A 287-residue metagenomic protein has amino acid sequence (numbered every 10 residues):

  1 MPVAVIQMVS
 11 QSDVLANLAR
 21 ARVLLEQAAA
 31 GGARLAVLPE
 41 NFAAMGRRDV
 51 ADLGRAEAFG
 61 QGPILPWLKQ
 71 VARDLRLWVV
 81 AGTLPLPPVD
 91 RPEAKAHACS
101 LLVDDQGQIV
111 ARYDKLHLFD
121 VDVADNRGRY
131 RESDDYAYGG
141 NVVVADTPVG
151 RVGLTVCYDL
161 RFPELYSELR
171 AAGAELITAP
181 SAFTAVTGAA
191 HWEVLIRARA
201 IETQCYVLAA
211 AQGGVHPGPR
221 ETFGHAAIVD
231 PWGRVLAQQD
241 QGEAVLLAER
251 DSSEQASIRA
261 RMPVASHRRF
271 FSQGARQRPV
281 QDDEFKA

Functional and structural regions predicted by a protein language model:
M1-A4: Extreme N-terminal starter segment of soluble prokaryotic enzymes
Q7-V14: Short polar catalytic/cofactor-binding loops
V14, V23-Q106, V110-D114, D120 (+2 more regions): Cys-nucleophile CN-hydrolase/nitrilase-fold catalytic domain and related Cys-dependent amidase chemistry that acts on
A16-E26, R161-S167: Short, acidic/polar
E57, D90-A172, A185-G188, W192-V194 (+1 more regions): Active-site catalytic loop in hydrolytic enzyme cores
F59-A81, R151, V156-L246: CN hydrolase (nitrilase-like) catalytic-core segments centered on the catalytic cysteine and neighboring Lys/Glu
A81-T83, C99-L102, V143-A145, A226-I228 (+1 more regions): Short beta-strand scaffold segments in enzyme catalytic cores
S253-A287: A short C-terminal boundary segment appended to hydrolase-like catalytic domains
